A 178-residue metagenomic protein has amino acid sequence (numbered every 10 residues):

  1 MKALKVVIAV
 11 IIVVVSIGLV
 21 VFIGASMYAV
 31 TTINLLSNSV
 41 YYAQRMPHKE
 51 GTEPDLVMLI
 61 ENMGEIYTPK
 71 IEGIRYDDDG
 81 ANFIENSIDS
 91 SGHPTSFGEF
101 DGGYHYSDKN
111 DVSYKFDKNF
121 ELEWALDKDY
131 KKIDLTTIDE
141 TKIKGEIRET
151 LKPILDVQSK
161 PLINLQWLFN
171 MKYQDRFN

Functional and structural regions predicted by a protein language model:
M1-K2: N-terminal hydrophobic targeting signals that begin at the initiator methionine
K5-Y28: Hydrophobic membrane-insertion alpha-helices, especially the h-region of bacterial N-terminal signal peptides
I17, N34, P54-V57, I133 (+1 more regions): Intrinsic-disorder/low-complexity peptide segments enriched for small residues
V20-S107: N-terminal export/targeting and maturation segments
G73-N178: Extracytoplasmic electrostatic interaction patches
